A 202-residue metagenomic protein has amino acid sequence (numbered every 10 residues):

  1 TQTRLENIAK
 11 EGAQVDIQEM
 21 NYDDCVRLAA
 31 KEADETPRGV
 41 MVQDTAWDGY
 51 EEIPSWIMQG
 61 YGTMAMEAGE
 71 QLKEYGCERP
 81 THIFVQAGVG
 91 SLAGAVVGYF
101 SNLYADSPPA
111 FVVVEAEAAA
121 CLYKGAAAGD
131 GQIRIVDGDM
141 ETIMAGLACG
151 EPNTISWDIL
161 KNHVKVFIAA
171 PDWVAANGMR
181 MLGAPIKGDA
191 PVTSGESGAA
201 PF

Functional and structural regions predicted by a protein language model:
T1-F202: PLP-dependent amino-acid enzyme catalytic core
